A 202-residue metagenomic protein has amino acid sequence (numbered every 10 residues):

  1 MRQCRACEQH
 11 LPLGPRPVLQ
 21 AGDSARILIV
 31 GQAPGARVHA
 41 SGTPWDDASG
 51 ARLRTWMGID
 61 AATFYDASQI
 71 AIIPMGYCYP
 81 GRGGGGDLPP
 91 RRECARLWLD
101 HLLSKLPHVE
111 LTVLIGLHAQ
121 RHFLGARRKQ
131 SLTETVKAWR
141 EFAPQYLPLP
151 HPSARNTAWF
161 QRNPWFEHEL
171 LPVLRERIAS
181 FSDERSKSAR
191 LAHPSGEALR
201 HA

Functional and structural regions predicted by a protein language model:
M1-A179: A polyanion-binding, active-site-adjacent surface
H168-P194, L199-A202: Charged phosphate-binding loop/patch that engages nucleotide di/tri-phosphates or the phosphate backbone of nucleic
